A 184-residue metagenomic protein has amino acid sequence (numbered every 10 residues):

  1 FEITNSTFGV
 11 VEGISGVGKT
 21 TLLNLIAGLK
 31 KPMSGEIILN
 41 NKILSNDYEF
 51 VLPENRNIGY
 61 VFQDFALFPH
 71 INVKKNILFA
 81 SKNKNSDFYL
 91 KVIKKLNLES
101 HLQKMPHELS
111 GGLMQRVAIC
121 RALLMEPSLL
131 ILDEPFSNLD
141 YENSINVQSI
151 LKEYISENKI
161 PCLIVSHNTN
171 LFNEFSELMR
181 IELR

Functional and structural regions predicted by a protein language model:
A27: Helix-to-loop junction immediately C-terminal to a conserved catalytic motif
G35-N46: Conserved ABC transporter NBD signature motif
L44-G59: ABC ATPase NBD coupling module
M105-L109, L113-Q115: Conserved ABC ATPase signature
I119: Hydrophobic anchor residue at the start of the ABC signature
L124-S128: A short, proline-enriched helix->beta-strand linker immediately N-terminal to the Walker B motif in ABC-type P-loop
L130-E134: Catalytic Walker B motif of ABC-type/P-loop ATPase nucleotide-binding domains
